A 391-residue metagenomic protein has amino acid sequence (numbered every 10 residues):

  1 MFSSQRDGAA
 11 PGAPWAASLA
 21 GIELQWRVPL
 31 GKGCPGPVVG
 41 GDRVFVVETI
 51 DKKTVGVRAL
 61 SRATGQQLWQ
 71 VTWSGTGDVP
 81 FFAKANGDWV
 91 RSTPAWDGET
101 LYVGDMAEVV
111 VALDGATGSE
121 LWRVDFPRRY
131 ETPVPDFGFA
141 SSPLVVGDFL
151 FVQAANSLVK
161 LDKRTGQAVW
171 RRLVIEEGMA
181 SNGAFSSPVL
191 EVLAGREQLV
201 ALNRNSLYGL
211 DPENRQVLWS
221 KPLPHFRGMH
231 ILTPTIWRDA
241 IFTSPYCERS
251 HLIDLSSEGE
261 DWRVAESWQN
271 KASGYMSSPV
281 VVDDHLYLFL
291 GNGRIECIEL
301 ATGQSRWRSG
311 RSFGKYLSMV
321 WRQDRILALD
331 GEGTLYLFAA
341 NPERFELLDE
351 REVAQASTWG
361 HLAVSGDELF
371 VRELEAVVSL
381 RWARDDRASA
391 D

Functional and structural regions predicted by a protein language model:
M1-E23, H251: Blade/loop signatures of beta-propeller domains
Q25-V38, K52-T54, Q70-A95, R123-V145 (+6 more regions): Extracytoplasmic beta-rich repeat domains
R58, V111, V159, Y208-G209 (+4 more regions): WD40 beta-propeller blade core
S61-T64, D114-T117, D125, D162-G166 (+5 more regions): Short loop/turn segments that connect beta-strands within beta-propeller blades
R249-S250, N270-A340: Loop/turn-rich, solvent-exposed surfaces of beta-rich toroidal or solenoidal domains
G333-T334, A356-D391: Blade-level signature of beta-propeller repeat domains, shared across WD40, Kelch, NHL, RCC1 and BNR/Asp-box propellers
